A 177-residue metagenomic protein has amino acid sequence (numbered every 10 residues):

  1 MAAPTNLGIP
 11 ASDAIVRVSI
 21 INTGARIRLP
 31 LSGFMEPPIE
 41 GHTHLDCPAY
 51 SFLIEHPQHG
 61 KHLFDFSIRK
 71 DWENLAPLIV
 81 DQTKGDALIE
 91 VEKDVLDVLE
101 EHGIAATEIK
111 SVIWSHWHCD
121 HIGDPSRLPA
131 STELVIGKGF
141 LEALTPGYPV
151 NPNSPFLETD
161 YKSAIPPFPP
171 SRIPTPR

Functional and structural regions predicted by a protein language model:
M1-I20, R28-L31: Eukaryotic N-terminal targeting leaders
T23-D97: Conserved beta-strand hairpin/beta-sheet module of binuclear metal-dependent hydrolase folds, prominently
G60-H62, S111, E133: Structural motif
F64, S115, I136-G137: Active-site flanking residues adjacent to catalytic metal/cofactor-binding acidic residues
S67-R69, H118, F140: Catalytic metal-binding/acid-base residues of hydrolase active sites
A87-I104, E108, R127, G137-R177: Metallo-beta-lactamase
E108-D120: Metallo-beta-lactamase
G123-A130: Metal-dependent catalytic neighborhoods of phosphoester/phosphodiester hydrolases
